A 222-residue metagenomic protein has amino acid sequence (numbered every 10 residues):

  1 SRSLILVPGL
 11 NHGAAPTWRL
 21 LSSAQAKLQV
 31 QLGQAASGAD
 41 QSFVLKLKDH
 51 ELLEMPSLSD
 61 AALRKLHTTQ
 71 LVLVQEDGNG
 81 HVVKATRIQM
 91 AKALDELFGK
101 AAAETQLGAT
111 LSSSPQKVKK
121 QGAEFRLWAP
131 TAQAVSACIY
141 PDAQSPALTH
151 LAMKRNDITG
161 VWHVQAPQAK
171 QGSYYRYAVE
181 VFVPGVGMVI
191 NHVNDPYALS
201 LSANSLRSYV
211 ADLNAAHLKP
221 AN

Functional and structural regions predicted by a protein language model:
S1-S3, V7-P16, W128-V135, A169-K170: Short proline/glycine-enriched turn/loop motifs at strand-loop junctions of beta-rich domains
R2-I5, N11-T17, L52, D77-A85: Short, surface-exposed beta-strand/loop "edge" segments at domain boundaries and coil↔beta transitions
P8, I139, D212: Pocket-edge structural micro-motifs
L10-G13, L21-L28, Y140-P146, F182: Change "in extracellular beta-sheet-rich domains … of secreted and cell-surface proteins" to "in beta-sheet-rich domains
L20, L127, T131-L151, Y175: Beta-strand-rich binding/interaction modules
A24-K27, A35-K120, L148, D157-N222: The feature marks proteins involved in alpha-glucan
Q121-R126: Structural beta-strand segments of beta-rich domains
K154: Catalytic-loop region of hydrolases
